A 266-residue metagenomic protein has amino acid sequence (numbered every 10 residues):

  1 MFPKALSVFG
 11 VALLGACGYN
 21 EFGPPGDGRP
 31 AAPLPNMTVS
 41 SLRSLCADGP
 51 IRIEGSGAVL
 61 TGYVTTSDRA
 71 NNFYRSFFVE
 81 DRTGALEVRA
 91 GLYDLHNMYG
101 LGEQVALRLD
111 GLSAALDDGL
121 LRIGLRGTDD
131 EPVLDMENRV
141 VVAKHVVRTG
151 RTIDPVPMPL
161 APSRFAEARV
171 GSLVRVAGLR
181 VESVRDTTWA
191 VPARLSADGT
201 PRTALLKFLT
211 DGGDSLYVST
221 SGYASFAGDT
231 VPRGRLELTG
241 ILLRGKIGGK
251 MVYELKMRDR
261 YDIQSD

Functional and structural regions predicted by a protein language model:
M1-S7: Bacterial N-terminal signal peptides that target proteins for export
L13-A16: C-terminal motif of bacterial Sec signal peptides marking the signal peptidase cleavage site
G18-Y74, F78-D266: OB-fold nucleic-acid-binding modules
